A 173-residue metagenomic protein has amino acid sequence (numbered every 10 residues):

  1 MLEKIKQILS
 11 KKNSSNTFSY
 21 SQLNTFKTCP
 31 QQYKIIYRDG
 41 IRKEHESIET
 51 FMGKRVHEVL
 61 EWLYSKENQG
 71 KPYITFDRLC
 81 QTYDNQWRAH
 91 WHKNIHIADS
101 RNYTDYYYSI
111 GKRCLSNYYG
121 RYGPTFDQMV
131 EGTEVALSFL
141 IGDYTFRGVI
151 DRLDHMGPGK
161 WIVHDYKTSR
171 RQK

Functional and structural regions predicted by a protein language model:
M1-F18: Long, acidic, intrinsically disordered low-complexity segments
S14-N16, Q22-N24, Q31-Y33, M129 (+1 more regions): A generic secondary-structure signal marking the coil-to-beta-strand transition
L23-N24, T28-N68, Y108, K112 (+1 more regions): Nuclease catalytic cores
P30-K43, H90-I95, V163, S169: Short amphipathic alpha-helical segments and their helix-coil junctions
H45, S100, Y122, I141-G142: Residues embedded in well-ordered secondary-structure elements
V59-T133: A non-catalytic, helix-rich entry segment at domain boundaries
G132-K173: Non-catalytic protein-protein interaction segments used by genome-maintenance enzymes to assemble and couple activities
